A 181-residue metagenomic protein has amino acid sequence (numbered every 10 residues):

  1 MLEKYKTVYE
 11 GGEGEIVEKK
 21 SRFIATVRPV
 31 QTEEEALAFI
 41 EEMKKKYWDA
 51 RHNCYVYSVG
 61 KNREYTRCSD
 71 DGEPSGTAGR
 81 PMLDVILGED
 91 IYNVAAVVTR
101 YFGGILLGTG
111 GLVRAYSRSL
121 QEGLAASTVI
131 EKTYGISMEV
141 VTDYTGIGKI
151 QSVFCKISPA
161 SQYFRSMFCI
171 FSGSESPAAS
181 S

Functional and structural regions predicted by a protein language model:
M1-T77, S181: C-terminal regulatory domains involved in ligand/effector binding and gene-expression control
P74-I91: Positively charged, aromatic-enriched nucleic acid-contacting surfaces
Y92-F102: Glycine- and acidic-rich phosphate- and metal-coordinating loops
T109-V113: Conserved structured catalytic cores and adjacent interaction surfaces of nucleotide-binding/hydrolyzing enzymes
S117-G135: Long, charge-dense
V129-Y144, F171: Short glycine-/aliphatic-rich beta-strand segments at the starts of folded cytosolic domains
V141-A160, A179: Short amphipathic alpha-helix segments
G173-S180: Terminal, non-globular segments
